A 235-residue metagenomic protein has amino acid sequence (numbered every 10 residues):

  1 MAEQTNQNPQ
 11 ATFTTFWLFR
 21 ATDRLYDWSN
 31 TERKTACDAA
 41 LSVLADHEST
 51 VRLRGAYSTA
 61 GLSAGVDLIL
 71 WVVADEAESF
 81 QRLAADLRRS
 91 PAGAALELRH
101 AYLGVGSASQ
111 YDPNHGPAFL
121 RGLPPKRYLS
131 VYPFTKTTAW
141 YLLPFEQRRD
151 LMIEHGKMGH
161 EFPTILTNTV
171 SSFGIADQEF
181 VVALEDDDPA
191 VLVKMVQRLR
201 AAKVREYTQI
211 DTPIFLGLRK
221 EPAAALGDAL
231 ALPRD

Functional and structural regions predicted by a protein language model:
M1-A45, D75-F80, R99-E161, F173 (+2 more regions): Short S/T/G/P-rich N-terminal loop/turn motif that feeds into the first structured element of a domain
L44-V66, G93-A108, G156-V181, M195 (+1 more regions): Short, glycine- and small/hydrophobic-rich beta-strand elements in well-ordered beta-sheets
A60, V73-A74: Short gly/ser-rich anion-binding loops that grip negatively charged ligand groups
G61-L62, S79, A92-A94, R121-L123: Short, charge-rich binding segments
R82-S90, K194-R200: Short amphipathic alpha-helices in soluble, non-transmembrane regions that often serve as interface/regulatory elements
